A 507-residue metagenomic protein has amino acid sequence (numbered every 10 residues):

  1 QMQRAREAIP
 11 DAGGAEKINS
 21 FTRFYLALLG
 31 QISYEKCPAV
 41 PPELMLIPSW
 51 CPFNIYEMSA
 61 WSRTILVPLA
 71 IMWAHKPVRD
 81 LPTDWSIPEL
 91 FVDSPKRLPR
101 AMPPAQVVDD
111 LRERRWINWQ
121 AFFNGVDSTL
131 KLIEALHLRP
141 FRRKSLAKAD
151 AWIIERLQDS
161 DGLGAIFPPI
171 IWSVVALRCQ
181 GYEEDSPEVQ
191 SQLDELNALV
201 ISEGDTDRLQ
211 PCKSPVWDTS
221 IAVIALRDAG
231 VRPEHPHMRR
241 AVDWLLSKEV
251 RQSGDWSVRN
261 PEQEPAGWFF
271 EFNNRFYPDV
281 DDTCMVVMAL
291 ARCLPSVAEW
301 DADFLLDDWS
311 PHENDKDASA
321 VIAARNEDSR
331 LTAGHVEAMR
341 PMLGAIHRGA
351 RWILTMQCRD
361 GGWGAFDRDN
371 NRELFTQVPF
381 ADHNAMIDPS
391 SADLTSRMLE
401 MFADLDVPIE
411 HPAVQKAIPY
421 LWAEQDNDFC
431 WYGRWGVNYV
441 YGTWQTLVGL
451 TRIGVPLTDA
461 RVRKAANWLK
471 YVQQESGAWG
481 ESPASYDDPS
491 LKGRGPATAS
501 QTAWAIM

Functional and structural regions predicted by a protein language model:
Q1-M507: Preference for long, amphipathic alpha-helical scaffolds in soluble/luminal domains and all-alpha bundles
